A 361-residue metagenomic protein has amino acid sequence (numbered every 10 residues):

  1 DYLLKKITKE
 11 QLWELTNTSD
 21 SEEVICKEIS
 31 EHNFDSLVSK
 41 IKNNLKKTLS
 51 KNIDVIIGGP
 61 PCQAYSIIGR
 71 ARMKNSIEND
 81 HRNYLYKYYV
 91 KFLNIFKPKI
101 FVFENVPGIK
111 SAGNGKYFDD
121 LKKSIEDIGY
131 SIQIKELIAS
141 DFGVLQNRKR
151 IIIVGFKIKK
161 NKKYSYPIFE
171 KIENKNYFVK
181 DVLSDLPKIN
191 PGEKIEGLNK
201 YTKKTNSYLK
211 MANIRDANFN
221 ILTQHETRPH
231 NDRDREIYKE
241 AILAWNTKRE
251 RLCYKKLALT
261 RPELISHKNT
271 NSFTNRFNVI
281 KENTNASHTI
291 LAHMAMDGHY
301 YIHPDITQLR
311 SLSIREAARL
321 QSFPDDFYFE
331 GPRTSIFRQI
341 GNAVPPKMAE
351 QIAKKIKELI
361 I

Functional and structural regions predicted by a protein language model:
D1-K47: Glycine-rich phosphate-binding loop and adjoining beta1-alpha1-beta2 segment of Rossmann-like nucleotide-binding folds
E23-C26, I132-E136, T289: Conserved beta-strand scaffold positions in the cores of enzyme catalytic domains, especially in NTP/NDP-utilizing
N33, K110, D297-H299: Flexible loop/turn segments at secondary-structure boundaries
S39, Y84-K91, D119, A318 (+2 more regions): Short, contiguous clusters of charged residues that form electrostatic/catalytic patches at enzyme active sites, used
N44-S50, I67-I265: Class I S-adenosyl-L-methionine
I53-G59: Short SAM/SAH-binding signature in class I
C62-G69, H299, F329: Short acidic/His/Gly/Ser-rich catalytic and metal-binding motifs that mark active-site loops of diverse hydrolases
S207-I361: C-terminal target-recognition/interaction regions appended to catalytic cores
